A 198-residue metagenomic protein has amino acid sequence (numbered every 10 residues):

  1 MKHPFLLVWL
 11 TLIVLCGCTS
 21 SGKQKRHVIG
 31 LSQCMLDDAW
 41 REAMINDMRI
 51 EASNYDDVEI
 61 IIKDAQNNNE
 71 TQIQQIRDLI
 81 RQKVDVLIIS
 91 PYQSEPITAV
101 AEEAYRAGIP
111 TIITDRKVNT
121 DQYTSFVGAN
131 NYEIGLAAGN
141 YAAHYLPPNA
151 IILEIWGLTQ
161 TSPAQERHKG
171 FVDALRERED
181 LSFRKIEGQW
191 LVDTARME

Functional and structural regions predicted by a protein language model:
M1-F5: Positively charged n-region of N-terminal signal peptides that target proteins for export
L7-C16: Bacterial N-terminal signal peptides
C18-E198: A residue-level marker of the well-folded mature domains of exported/periplasmic proteins
